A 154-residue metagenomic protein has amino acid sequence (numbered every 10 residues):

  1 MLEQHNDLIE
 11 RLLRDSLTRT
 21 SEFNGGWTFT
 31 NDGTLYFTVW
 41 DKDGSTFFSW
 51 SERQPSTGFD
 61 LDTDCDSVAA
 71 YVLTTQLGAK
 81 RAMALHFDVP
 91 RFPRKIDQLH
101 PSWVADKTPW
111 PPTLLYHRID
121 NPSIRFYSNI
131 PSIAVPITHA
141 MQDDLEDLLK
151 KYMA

Functional and structural regions predicted by a protein language model:
M1-W40: N-terminal "first-domain core" detector
S16-T20, K80, Y152: Short, flexible helical or helix-coil boundary motifs
G25-N31, D106, P111-I119: Generic recognition of long tandem-repeat/solenoid scaffolds
N31-G58: Short aromatic-glycine-(Arg/Gly/Cys) micro-motifs in beta-strand/loop hairpins
Q54-S67, V135: A short, exposed loop/beta-hairpin motif centered on an aromatic-Gly-Thr core
T63-R81: Short, structured interface segments
A79-T113: Intrinsically disordered, low-complexity charged/polar segments
H117-I119, Y127-A154: Preference for solvent-exposed, low-hydrophobicity sequence contexts
